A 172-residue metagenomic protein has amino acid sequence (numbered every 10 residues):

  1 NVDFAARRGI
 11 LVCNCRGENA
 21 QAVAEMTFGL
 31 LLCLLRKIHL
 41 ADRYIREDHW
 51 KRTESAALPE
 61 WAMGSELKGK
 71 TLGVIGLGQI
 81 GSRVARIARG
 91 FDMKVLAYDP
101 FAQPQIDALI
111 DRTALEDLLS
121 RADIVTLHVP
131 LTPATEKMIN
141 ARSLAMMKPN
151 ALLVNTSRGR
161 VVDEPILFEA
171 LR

Functional and structural regions predicted by a protein language model:
N1-C15, S120, N140: An N-terminal-biased, well-structured beta-alpha scaffold segment characteristic of Rossmann-like dinucleotide-binding
R7-L11, M93, P149-A151: A short helix->loop->beta-strand "cap" motif at the edges of active sites that frequently abuts
G9-Q21, D99, S157: Short beta->alpha connector loops at strand-helix junctions that form conserved, small/polar/Pro-enriched
R16-T71: Phosphate-binding beta-alpha-beta segment of Rossmann-like dinucleotide-binding domains, i.e., the NAD(P)
L77-G78: Glycine-rich Rossmann-fold phosphate-binding loop(s) that bind the pyrophosphate of adenine dinucleotide cofactors
G81-S82: N-terminal Rossmann-fold NAD(P) dinucleotide-binding loop
A85, M93-K94: Residues at the starts of beta-strands that form the adenosine-phosphate
L96, P100-R172: Rossmann-like adenosine-cofactor binding region
